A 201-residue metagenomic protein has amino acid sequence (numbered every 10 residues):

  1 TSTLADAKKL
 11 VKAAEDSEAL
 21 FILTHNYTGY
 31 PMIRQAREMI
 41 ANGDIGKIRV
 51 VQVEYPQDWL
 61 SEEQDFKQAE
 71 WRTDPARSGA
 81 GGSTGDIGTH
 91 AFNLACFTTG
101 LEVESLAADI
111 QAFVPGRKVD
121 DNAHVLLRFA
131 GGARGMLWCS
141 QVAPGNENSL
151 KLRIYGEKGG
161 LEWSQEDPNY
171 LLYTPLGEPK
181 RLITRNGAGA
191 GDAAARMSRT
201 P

Functional and structural regions predicted by a protein language model:
T1-A5, G29-M32: Conserved PLP phosphate-binding loop immediately N-terminal to the Schiff-base lysine helix in PLP-dependent enzymes
S2-L20: Rossmann-fold NAD(P)-binding glycine/threonine-rich loop
T3-A5, Q57-E63, V114-R117, G145-N146 (+1 more regions): A short beta-to-alpha transition loop/helix N-cap that caps and shapes the active-site region
A19-I22, Y27-R117, H124, L171: Predominantly a Rossmann-like dinucleotide-binding segment in NAD(P)-dependent oxidoreductases
I48-V51, M136-S140, W163-S164: Beta-strand scaffold of nucleotide-dependent catalytic cores
Q57, A112, Q141, D167 (+1 more regions): Flexible, active-site-proximal loop/turn residues at the rims of small-molecule/cofactor binding pockets and catalytic
G100-L106, F113-P115, V119, A123-R134 (+2 more regions): Glycine-rich, aromatic-lined ligand/substrate-binding cores of catalytic and carbohydrate-binding domains
S105, F129, L152-R153, K158-P201: C-terminal glycine/acidic-rich active-site capping loop/insertion
